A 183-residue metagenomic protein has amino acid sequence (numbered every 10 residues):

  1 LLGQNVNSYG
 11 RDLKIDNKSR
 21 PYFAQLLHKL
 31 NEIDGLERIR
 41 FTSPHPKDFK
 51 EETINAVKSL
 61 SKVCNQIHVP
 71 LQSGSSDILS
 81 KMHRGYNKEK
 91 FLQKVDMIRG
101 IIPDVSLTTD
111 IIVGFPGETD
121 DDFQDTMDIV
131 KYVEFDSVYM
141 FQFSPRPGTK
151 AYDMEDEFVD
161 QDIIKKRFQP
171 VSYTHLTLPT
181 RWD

Functional and structural regions predicted by a protein language model:
L2-D120, K131: Conserved SAM/AdoMet-binding glycine-rich loop
G10-G35, P145-Y173: Radical SAM enzyme [4Fe-4S]-AdoMet core and its adjacent flexible, acidic and glycine-rich loops/tails across
D122-M127: Short, acidic/polar
Y139-S144: Internal alpha/beta loop-helix hairpins
T174-T180: Conserved small/polar residues in nucleotide/adenosyl-binding loops
